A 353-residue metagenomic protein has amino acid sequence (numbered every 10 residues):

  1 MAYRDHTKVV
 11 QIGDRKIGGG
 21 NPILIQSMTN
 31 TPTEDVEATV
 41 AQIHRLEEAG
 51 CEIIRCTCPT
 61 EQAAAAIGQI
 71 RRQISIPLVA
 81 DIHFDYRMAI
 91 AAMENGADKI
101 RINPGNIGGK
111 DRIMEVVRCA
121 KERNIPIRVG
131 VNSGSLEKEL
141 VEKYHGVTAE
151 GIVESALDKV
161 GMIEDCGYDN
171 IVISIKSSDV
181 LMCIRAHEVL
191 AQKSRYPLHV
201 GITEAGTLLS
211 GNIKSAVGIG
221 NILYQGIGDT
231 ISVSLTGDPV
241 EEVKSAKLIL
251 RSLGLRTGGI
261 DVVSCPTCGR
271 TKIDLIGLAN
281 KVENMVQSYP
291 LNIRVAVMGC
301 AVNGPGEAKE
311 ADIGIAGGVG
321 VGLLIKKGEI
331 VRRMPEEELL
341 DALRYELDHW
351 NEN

Functional and structural regions predicted by a protein language model:
M1-M28, K121, N284: N-terminal amphipathic alpha-helix/helix-capping segment at the start of soluble metabolic enzymes
G20-A38, T57, I76-F84, L140-V153 (+1 more regions): Active-site mouth loops of central-metabolism enzymes
I25, D81, V129, I173 (+5 more regions): Conserved, mostly hydrophobic/aromatic
N30, D35-V36, E47-I70, R101-G109 (+1 more regions): Glycine-rich, proline-tolerant flexible connector loops at the mouths of alpha/beta enzymes
E61-I82, E115-I127, H187-L198, V282-N284: Alpha-helix-loop-beta-strand connector modules within alpha/beta enzyme cores
Q73-I76, M93-I100, K121-N124, A191-P197 (+3 more regions): Glycine-enriched alpha-helix->loop->beta-strand junction motifs that scaffold or abut catalytic
R87-R128: Hydrophobic or amphipathic alpha-helical targeting/insertion segments
N132, L140-Q287: Catalytic alpha/beta core domains of metabolic enzymes, predominantly
